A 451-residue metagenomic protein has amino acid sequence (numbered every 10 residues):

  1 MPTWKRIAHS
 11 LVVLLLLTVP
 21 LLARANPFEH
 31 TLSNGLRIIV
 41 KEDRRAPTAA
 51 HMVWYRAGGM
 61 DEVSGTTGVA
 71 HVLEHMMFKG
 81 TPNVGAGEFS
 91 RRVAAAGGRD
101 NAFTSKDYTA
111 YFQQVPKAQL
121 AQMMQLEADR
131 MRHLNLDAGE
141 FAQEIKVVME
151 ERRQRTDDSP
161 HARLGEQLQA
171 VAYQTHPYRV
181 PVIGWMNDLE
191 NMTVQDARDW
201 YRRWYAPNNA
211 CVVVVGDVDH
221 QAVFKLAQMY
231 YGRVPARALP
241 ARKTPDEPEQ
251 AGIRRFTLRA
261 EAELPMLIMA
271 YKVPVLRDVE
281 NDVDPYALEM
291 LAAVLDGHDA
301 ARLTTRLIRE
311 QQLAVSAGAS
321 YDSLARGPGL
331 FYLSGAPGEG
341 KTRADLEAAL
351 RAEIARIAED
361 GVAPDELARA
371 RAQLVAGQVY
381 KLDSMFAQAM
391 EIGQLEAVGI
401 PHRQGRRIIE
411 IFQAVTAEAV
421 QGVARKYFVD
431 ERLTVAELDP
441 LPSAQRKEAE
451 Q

Functional and structural regions predicted by a protein language model:
M1-L15: Bacterial N-terminal signal peptides that target proteins for export
T18-P20: N-terminal signal peptide c-region/cleavage motif recognized by signal peptidases
A23-P27: Boundary at the C-terminal end of the N-terminal hydrophobic targeting segment
F28-S33, F256-A260: Short acidic-hydrophobic surface loop/beta-edge motif
K41, A46-V72, A86-R130, P160-N187 (+5 more regions): M16 family metallopeptidases and their MPP-like homologs
V69-M77, L291: Active-site His/Glu-centered metal-binding helix of metallohydrolases
I145, D196-Y230, R432: Non-catalytic, conformational "gating/processing" segments within enzyme and secreted inhibitor domains
R153, A170, L239-A300, Q394 (+1 more regions): His/Glu-based metal-binding/catalytic segments typifying zinc-dependent metallopeptidases
